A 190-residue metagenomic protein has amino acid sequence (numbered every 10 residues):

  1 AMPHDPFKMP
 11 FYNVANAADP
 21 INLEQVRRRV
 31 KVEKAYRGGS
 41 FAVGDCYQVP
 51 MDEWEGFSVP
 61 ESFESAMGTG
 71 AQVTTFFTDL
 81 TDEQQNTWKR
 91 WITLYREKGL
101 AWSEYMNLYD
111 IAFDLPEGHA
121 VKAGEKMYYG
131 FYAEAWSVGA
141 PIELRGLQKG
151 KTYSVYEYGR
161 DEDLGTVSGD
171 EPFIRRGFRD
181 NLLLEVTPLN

Functional and structural regions predicted by a protein language model:
A1-E162, L182: Active-site-proximal substrate-binding groove within the catalytic cores of carbohydrate-active enzymes
L164-N190: C-terminal beta-strand-rich structural cap/linker in extracellular carbohydrate-active enzymes
